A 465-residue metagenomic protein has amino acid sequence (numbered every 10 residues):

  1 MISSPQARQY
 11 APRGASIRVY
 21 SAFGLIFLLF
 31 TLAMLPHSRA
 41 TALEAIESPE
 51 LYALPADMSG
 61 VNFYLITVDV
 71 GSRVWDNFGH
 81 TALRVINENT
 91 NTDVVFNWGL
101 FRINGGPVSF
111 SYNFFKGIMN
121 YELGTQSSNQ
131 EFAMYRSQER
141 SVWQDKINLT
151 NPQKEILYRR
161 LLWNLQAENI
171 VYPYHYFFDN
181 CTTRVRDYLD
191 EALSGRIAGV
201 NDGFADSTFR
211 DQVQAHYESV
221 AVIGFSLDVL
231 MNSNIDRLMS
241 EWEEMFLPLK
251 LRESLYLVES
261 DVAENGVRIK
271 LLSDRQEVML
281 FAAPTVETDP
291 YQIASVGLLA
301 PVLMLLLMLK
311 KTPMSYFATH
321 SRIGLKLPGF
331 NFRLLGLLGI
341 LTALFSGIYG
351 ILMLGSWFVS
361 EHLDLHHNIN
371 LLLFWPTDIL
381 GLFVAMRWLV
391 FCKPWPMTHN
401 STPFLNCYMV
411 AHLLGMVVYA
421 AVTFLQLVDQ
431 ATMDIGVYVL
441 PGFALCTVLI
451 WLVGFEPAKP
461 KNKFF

Functional and structural regions predicted by a protein language model:
M1-S16: N-terminal secretory signal peptides that target proteins for export/translocation
A22-A33: Bacterial N-terminal signal peptides
S59-E139, L363-L365: Glycine-rich catalytic cores of cysteine/serine-nucleophile enzymes that process amide/ester linkages in cell-envelope
E131-S207, P313-A318, V439: Active-site nucleophile-His-acid catalytic modules used for acyl/amide transfer and hydrolysis across diverse enzymes
F177-L249: Soluble non-transmembrane domains of integral membrane proteins
E243-S273: Extended, hydrophilic extramembrane loops/domains of integral membrane proteins
D261-L363, L373: Core alpha-helical transmembrane segments of integral membrane proteins
L344-F465: Generic detector of multi-pass transmembrane helix bundles and their immediately adjacent loops in polytopic membrane
